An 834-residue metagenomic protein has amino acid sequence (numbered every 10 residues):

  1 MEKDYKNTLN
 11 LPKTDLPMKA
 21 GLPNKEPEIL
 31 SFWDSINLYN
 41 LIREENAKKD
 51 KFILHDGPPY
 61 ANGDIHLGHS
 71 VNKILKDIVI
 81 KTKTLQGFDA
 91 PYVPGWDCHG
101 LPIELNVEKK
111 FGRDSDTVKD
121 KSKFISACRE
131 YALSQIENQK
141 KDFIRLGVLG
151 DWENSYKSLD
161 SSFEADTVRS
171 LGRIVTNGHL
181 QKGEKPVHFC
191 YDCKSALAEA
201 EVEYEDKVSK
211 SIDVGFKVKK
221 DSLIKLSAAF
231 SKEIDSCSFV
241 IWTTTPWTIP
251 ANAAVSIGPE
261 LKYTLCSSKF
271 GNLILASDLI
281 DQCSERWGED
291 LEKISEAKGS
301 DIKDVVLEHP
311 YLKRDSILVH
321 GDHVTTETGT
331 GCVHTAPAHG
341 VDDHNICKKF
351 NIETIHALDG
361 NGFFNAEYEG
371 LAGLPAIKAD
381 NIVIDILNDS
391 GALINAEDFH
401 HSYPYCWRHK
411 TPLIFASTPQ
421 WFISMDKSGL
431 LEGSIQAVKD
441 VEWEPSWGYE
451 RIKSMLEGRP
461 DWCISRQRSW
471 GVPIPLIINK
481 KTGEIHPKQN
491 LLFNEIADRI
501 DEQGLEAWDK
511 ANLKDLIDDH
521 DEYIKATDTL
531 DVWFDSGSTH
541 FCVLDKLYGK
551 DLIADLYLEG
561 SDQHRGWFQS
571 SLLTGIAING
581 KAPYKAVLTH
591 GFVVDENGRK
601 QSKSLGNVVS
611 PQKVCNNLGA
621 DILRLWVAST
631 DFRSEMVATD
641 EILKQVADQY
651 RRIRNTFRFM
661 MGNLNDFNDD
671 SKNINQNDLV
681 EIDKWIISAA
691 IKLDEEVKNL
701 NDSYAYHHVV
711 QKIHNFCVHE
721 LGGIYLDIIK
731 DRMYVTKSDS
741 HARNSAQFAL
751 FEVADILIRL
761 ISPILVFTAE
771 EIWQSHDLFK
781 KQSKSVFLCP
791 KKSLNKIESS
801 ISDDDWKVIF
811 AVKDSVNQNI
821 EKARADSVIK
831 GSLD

Functional and structural regions predicted by a protein language model:
E2-D15, K19-L22, E28, F32-I36 (+13 more regions): Residue patterns forming the tRNA-binding/recognition surfaces of aminoacyl-tRNA synthetases and related DALR
L30, V175-K207, Q282-A297, I302 (+1 more regions): Amphipathic alpha-helical
E44-N106, T167, I241-I249, L318-I346 (+4 more regions): N-terminal catalytic cores of NTP/NDP-binding nucleotidyl/phosphoryl-transfer enzymes
N46, D50-D56, L67-V71, L75 (+15 more regions): Secondary-structure capping and boundary motifs in well-ordered enzyme cores
N46-A47, G57-P58, P91-E104, S155-S162 (+3 more regions): Short, solvent-exposed turn/loop segments enriched in Gly/Ser/Thr/Pro and often Arg
K81-D89, K110-K121, K141, R145-G150 (+15 more regions): Secondary-structure transition/capping motifs at alpha-helix termini and the adjoining loop/turn into the next element
D97, V187, Y191, L197-E205 (+5 more regions): Acidic, turn-prone loop/beta-hairpin segments
V218, F350-G362, R468-W470, I478-K480 (+1 more regions): Alpha-helical recognition segments enriched in aromatics with Gly/Pro capping that present substrate-recognition
